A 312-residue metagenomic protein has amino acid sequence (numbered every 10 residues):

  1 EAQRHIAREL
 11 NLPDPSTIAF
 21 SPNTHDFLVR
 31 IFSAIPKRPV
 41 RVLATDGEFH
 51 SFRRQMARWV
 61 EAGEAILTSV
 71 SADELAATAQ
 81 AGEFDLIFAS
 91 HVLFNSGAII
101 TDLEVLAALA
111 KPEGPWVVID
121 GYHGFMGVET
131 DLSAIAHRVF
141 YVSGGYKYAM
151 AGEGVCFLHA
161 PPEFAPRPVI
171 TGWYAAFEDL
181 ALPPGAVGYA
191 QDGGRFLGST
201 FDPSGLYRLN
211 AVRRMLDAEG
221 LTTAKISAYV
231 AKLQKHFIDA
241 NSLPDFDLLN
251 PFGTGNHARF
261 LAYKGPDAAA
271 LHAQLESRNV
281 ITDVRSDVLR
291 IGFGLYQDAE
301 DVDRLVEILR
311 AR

Functional and structural regions predicted by a protein language model:
E1-P39, H50: Conserved beta-loop-alpha segment that forms the PLP phosphate-binding cup at the N-terminus of a helix
P22-H25, R30, A44-G63, D73-L75: Substrate-binding/gating loop at the entrance of the active-site cleft, primarily in PLP-dependent aminotransferase-like
V40, E64, A110-W116, R138-V139: A short helix->loop->beta-strand "cap" motif at the edges of active sites that frequently abuts
T68, A72-M126: Active-site phosphate-binding strand-loop segment of PLP-dependent enzymes
E113, A269, A273-R312: PLP-dependent enzyme catalytic core of the Aspartate aminotransferase-like
I135-G185: Active-site PLP attachment segment
A190-I238: Structural signature of PLP-dependent enzymes
S227-R278: Conserved PLP-binding catalytic core of the aspartate aminotransferase-like
